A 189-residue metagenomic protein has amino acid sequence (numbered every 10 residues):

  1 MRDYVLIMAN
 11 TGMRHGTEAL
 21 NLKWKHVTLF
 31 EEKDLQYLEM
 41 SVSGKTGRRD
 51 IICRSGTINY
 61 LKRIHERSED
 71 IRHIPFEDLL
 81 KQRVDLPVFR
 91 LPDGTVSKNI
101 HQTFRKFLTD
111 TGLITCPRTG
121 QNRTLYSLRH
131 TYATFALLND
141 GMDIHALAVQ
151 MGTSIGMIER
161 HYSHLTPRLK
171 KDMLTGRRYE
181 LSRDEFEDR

Functional and structural regions predicted by a protein language model:
M1-G16, Y37: Basic, Lys/Arg- and aromatic-enriched nucleic-acid-binding interface segment
Y4, M8, I64, A136-L137: Short helix-to-turn junction characteristic of helix-turn-helix DNA-binding domains, especially the helix
M8, L20, A148: The alpha-helix within a helix-turn-helix
T11, E69-L86, H101-V149, G156: Short, basic (Lys/Arg/His-rich) helix/loop patches that form interaction surfaces in the mid-to-C-terminal regions
E31, R48, E66-V84, L91 (+2 more regions): C-terminal secondary-structure termini that scaffold catalytic or DNA-interacting sites
V42-E66, K81-L108, T124: C-terminal catalytic core of Y-nucleophile DNA break-rejoin enzymes
V42-T46, M151-T175: Catalytic-site neighborhood detector that most strongly recognizes the C-terminal catalytic loop/helix of tyrosine
